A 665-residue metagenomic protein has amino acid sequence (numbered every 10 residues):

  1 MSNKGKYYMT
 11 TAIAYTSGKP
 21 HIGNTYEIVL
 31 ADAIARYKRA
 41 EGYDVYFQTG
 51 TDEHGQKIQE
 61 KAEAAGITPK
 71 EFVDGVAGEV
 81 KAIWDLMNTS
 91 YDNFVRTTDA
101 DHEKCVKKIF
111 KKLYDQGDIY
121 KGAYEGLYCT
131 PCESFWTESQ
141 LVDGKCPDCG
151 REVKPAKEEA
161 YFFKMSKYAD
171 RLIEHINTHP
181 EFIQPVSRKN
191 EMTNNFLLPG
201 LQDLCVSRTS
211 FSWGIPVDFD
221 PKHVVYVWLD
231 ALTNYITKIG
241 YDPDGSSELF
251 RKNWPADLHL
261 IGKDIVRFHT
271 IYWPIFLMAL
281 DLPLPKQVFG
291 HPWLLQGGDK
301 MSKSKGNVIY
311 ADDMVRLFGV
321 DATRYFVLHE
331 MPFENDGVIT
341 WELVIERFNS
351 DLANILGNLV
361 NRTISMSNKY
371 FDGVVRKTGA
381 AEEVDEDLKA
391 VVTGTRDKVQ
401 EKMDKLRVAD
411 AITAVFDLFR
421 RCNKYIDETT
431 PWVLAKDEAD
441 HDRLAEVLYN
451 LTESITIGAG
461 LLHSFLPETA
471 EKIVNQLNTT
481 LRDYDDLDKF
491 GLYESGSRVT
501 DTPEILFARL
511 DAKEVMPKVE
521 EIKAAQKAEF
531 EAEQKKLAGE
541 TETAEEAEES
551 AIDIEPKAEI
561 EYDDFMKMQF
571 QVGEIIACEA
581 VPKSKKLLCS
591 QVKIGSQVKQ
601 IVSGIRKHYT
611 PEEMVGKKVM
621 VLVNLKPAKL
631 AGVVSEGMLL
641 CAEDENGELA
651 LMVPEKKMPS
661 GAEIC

Functional and structural regions predicted by a protein language model:
M1-N3, Y37-D44, A65, P69 (+8 more regions): Secondary-structure transition/capping motifs at alpha-helix termini and the adjoining loop/turn into the next element
S2-T49, D101-C105, C149, P155-K369 (+1 more regions): Structured secondary-structure scaffolds
S2-V76, N93-F110, D115, C132 (+5 more regions): N-terminal catalytic cores of NTP/NDP-binding nucleotidyl/phosphoryl-transfer enzymes
A77-D92: A glycine-rich helix N-cap at a beta->alpha junction
Q116-A169, I173: Cys/His-rich short segments
K121, E330, E342-A381, V391-V499 (+1 more regions): Helix-rich, typically C-terminal accessory recognition domains appended to large enzymatic cores
A470-D564: Intrinsic disorder at enzyme termini
T543-C665: Phosphate-backbone binding interfaces of nucleic-acid-interacting proteins
